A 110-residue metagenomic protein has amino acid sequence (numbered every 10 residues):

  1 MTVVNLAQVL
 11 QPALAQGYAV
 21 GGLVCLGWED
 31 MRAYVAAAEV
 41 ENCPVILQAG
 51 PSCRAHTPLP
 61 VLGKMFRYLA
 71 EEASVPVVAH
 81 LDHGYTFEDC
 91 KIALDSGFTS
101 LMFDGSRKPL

Functional and structural regions predicted by a protein language model:
M1-G22: N-terminal amphipathic alpha-helix/helix-capping segment at the start of soluble metabolic enzymes
V3, E29-R32, A55-G63, Y85-I92 (+1 more regions): Active-site-adjacent beta->alpha loops and helix N-cap segments on the catalytic face of soluble alpha/beta enzymes
L6-A7, W28-A73: Glycine-rich, positively charged N-terminal anion/phosphate-binding segment
G17-A19, A49-T57, F98-L110: Glycine-rich tight-turn/loop motif centered on a GG-T
A19-V24, V45-A49, V77-H83, L101-F103: Hydrophobic faces of well-ordered beta-strands that scaffold small-molecule active sites in alpha/beta enzyme cores
E41-C43, D95-L101: Glycine-enriched alpha-helix->loop->beta-strand junction motifs that scaffold or abut catalytic
L81-T86, S96: Long, hydrophobic/aromatic-enriched structural stretches that serve as scaffold segments
